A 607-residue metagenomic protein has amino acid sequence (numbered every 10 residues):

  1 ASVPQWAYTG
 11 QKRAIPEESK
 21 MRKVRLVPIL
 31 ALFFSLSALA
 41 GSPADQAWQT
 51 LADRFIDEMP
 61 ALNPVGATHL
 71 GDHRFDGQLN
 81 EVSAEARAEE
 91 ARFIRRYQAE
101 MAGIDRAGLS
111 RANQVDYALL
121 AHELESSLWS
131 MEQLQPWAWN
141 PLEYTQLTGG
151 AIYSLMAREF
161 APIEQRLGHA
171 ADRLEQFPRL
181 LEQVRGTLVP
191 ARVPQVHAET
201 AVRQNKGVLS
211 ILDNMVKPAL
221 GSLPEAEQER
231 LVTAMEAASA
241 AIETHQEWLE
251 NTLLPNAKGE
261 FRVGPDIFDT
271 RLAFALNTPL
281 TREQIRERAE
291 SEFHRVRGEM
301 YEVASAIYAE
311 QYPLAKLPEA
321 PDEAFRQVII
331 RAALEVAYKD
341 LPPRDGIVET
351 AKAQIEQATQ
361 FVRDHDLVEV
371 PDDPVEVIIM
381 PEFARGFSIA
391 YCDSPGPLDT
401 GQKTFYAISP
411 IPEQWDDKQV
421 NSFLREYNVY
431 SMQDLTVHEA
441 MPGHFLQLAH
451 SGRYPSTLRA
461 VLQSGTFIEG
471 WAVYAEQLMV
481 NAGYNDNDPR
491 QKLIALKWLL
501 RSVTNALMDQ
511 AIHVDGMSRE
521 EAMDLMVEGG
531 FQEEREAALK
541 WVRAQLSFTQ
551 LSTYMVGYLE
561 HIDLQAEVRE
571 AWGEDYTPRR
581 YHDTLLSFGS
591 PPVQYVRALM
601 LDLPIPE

Functional and structural regions predicted by a protein language model:
S2-A7: Extreme N-terminal basic, low-complexity initiation segments that serve as generic localization/processing leaders
Y8-K20: Short, Lys/Arg-enriched N-terminal segments with co-localized hydrophobic residues within the first ~10-30 amino acids
T9-K12, L36, R297, Q565: Juxtamembrane/membrane-water interface recognition
E17-E18, A40-E607: N-terminal maturation segment of proteins
K20-P28: Bacterial N-terminal signal peptides that target proteins for export
V27-S37: Bacterial N-terminal signal peptides
